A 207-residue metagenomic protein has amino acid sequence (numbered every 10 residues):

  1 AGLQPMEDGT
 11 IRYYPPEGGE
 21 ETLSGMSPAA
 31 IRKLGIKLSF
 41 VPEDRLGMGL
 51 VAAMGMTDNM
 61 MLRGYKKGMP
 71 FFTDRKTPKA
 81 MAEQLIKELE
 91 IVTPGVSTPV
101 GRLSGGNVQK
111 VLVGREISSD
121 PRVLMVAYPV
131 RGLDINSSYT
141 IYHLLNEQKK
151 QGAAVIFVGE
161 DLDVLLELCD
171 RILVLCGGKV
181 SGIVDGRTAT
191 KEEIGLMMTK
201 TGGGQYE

Functional and structural regions predicted by a protein language model:
A1-E207: Glycine-rich phosphate-binding loops of nucleotide-dependent enzymes
